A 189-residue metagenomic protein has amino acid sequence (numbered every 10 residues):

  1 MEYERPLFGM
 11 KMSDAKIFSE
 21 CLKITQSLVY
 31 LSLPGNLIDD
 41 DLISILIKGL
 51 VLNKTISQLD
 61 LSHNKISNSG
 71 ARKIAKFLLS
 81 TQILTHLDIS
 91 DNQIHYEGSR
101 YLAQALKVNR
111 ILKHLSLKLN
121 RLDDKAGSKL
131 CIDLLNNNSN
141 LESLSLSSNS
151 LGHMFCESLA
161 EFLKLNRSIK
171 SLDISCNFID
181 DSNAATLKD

Functional and structural regions predicted by a protein language model:
M1-D189: Leucine-rich tandem repeat or coiled-coil scaffolds
